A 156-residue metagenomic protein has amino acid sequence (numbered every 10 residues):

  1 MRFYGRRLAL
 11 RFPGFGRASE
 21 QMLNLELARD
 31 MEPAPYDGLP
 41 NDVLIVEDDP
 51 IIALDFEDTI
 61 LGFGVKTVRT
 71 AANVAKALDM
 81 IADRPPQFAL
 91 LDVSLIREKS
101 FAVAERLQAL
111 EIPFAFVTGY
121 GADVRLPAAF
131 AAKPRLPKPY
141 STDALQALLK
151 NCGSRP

Functional and structural regions predicted by a protein language model:
M1-D42, P137, S141-P156: Non-catalytic signal-transmission and effector/linker regions of two-component phosphorelay proteins
E47: Conserved acidic carboxylate
P50-R69: Two-component/phosphorelay signaling modules centered on CheY-like receiver
T70, L95-E98, P139: Residue-level signal for the "D+5" position in two-component response regulator receiver
T70-F88: Acidic, metal-coordinating helix/loop segments flanking the phosphotransfer/catalytic sites of two-component signaling
L91-Q108: Conserved phosphotransfer microenvironments
A115-V117: Hydrophobic/aromatic residues positioned on beta-strands within the core alpha/beta folds
A128-L136: As written
